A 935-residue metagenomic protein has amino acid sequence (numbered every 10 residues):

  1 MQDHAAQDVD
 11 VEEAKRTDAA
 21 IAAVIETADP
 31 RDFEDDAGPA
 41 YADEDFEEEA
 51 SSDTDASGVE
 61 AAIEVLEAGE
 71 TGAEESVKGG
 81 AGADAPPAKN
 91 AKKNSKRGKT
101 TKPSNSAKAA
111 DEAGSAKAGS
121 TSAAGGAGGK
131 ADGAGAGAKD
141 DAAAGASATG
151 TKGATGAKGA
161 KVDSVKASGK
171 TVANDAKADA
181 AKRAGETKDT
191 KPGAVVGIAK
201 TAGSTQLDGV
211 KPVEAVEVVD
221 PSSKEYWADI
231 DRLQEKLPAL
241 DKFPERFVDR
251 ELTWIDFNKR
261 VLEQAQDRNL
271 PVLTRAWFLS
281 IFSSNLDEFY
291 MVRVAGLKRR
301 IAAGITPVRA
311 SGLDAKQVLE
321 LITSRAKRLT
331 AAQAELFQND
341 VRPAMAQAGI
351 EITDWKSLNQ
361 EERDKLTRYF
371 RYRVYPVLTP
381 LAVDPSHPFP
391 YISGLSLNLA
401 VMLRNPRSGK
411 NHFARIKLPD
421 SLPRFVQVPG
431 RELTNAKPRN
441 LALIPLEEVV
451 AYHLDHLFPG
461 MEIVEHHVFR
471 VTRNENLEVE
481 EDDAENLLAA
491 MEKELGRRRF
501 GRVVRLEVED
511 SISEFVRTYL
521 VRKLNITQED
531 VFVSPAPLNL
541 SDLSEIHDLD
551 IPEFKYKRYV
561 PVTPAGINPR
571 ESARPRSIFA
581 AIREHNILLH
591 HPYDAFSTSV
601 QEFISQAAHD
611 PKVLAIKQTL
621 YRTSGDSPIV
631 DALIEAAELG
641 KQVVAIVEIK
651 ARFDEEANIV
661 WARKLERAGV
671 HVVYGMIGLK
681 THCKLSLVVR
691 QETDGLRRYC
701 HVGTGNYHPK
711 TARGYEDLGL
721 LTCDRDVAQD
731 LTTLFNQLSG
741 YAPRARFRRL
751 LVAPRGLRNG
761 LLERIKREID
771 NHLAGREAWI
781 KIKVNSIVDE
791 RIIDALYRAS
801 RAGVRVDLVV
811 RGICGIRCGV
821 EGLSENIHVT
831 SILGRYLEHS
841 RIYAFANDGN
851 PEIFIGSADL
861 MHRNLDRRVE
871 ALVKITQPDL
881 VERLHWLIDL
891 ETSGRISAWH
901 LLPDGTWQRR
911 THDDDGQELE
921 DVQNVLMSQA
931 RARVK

Functional and structural regions predicted by a protein language model:
Q2-H4, D10-E13, R31, K93-R97 (+6 more regions): N-terminal localization/anchoring segments of enzymes in phospholipid and broader phosphate metabolism
H4-P86, A107-A154, S164, A173-K191 (+1 more regions): D/E-rich low-complexity acidic segments and tails
A88-A107, A157: Arginine-glycine-rich low-complexity intrinsically disordered regions
